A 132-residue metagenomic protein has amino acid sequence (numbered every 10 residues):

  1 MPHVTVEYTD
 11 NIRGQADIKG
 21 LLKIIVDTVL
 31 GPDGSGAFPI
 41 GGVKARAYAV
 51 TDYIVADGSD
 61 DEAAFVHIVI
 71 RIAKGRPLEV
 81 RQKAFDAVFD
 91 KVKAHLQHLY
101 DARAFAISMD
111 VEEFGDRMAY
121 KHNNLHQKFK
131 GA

Functional and structural regions predicted by a protein language model:
M1-Y8: N-terminal, Lys/Arg- and Ser/Thr-rich interaction peptides
T9, R46-V50, D110-F114: Short loop/turn motifs enriched for small/polar and acidic residues
R13-G20, P77-K83: Short, conserved charged micro-motifs
A16-R46: Small/polar-rich, solvent-exposed N-terminal microdomains that initiate assembly or binding
P39-F65: Short, solvent-exposed beta-alpha or beta-beta edge segments that form flexible loop/patches at the rim of ligand
V43, Q97-D116: A short amphipathic beta-strand at an alpha->beta junction
D57-H98: Mid-chain, well-packed structural core segment of small domains
R117-A132: Short, low-complexity, polybasic intrinsically disordered segments
